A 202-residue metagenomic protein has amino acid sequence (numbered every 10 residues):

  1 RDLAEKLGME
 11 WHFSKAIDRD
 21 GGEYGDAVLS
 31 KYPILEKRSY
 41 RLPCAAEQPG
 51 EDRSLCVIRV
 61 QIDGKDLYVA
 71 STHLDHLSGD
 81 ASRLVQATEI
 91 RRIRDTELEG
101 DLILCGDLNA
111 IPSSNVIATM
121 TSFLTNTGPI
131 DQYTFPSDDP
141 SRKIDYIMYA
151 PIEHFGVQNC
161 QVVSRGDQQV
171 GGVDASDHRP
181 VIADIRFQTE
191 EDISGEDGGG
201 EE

Functional and structural regions predicted by a protein language model:
R1-D66, H154-S164: Structured beta-strand-rich core segments of catalytic domains in phosphoester-bond hydrolases
L3, R83-I90, V116: Stable alpha-helical elements in mature extracytoplasmic
A4-G8, I34, R92-T96, S122-T125: Sec-exported extracytoplasmic/periplasmic mature domains
W11, V69, L102-L104: Hydrophobic/aromatic residues located in beta-strands of well-ordered beta-sheets within soluble catalytic
P33, H73-D75, L108-I111: Catalytic metal-binding/acid-base residues of hydrolase active sites
R59-Q61, D80-A81, R94-I103, N109-E202: Metal-dependent phosphoester-hydrolase catalytic domains
Q61-R83: Metal-dependent phosphoester/phosphodiester hydrolase catalytic core
